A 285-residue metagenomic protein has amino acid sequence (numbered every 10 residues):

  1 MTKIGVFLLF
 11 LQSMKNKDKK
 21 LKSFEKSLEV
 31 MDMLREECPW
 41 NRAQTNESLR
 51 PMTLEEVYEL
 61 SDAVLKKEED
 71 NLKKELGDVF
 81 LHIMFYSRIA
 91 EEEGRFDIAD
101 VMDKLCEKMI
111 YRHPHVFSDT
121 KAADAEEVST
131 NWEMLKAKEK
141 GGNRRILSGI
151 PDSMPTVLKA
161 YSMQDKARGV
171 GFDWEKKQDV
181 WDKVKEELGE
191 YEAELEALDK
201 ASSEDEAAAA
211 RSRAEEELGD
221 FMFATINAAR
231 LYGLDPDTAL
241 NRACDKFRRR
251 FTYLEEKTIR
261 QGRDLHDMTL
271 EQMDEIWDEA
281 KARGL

Functional and structural regions predicted by a protein language model:
G5, F10-E75, L81-L218, F223-L285: Flexible "arm" and connector segments at domain edges
